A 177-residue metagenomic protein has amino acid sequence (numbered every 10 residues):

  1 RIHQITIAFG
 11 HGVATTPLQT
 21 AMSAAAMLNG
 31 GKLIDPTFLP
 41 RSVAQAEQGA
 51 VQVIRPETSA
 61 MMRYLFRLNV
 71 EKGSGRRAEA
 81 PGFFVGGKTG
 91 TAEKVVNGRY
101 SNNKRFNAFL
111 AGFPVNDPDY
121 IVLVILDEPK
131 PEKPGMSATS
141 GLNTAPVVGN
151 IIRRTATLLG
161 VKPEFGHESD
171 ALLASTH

Functional and structural regions predicted by a protein language model:
R1-V51, E57, F66-G160: Active-site beta-strand/loop architecture of penicillin-binding DD-peptidases
K162-H177: Short, highly charged C-terminal tails/helix-capping segments
